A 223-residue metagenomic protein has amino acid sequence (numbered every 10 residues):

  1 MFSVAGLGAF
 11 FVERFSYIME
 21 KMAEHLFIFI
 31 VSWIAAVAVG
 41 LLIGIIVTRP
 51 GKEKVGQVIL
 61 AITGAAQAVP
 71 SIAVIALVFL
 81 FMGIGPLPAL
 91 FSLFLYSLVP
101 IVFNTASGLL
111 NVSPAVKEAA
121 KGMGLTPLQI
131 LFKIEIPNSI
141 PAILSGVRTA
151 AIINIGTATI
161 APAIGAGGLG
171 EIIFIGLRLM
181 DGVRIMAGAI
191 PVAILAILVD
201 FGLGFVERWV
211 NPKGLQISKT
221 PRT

Functional and structural regions predicted by a protein language model:
Y17-I46: Transmembrane alpha-helix signature in integral membrane proteins
E20, E24-I28, I75-P100, R184 (+2 more regions): Loop-to-helix entry region at the N-terminal start of transmembrane alpha-helices in multi-pass membrane transporters
V39, I43, T63-S71, F91-A106 (+3 more regions): Faces of alpha-helical transmembrane segments in polytopic inner-membrane proteins
I43-L77, F103-S107, N111, E118: Cytoplasmic-entry segments and transmembrane alpha-helices of multi-pass inner-membrane transporters
L95, P127-I160, A187, V192 (+1 more regions): Transmembrane alpha-helices
N104-I143, I173: Short cytoplasmic-facing helical segments at TM-TM junctions of multi-pass membrane proteins
T157-M186, P191, I217-T220: Glycine-rich helix-loop "coupling/hinge" segments at transmembrane-helix boundaries in multipass transporters
M186-T223: C-terminal transmembrane helix and the adjacent membrane-cytosol boundary/short C-terminal tail of inner/organellar
